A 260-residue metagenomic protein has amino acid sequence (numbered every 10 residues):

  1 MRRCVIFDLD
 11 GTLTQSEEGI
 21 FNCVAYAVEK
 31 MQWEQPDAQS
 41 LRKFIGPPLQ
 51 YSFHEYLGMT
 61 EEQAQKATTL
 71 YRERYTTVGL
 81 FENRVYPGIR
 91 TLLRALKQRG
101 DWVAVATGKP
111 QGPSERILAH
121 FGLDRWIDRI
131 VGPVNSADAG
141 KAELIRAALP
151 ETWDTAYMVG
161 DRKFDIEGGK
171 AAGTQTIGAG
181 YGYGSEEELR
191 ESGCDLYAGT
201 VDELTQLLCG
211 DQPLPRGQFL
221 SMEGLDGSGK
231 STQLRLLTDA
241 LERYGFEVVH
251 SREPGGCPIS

Functional and structural regions predicted by a protein language model:
M1-F7, D202, Q206-R216: Non-catalytic pre-domain segments flanking phosphatase-related domains
M1-K43, L57, R235-E242: Active-site neighborhood of HAD-like aspartate-dependent phosphohydrolases
C4, G140-E167: Conserved Lys-Pro-Asp/Glu-containing loop-to-beta segment of HAD-superfamily phosphomonoesterases, centered on
H54-R90: Metal-dependent phosphoesterase signature
T77-V105, Q111-E115, A142: Short, acidic loop-to-helix structural element flanking the phosphoryl-transfer center in phosphate-processing enzymes
M158-A198: Acidic, Mg2+-coordinating phosphoryl-transfer loop and its flanking beta/alpha structural elements, shared across
P215-L237: Walker A (P-loop) phosphate-binding motif
T232-S260: N-terminal phosphate/diphosphate-binding loop that engages ATP/GTP or pyrophosphate donors across diverse enzyme folds
